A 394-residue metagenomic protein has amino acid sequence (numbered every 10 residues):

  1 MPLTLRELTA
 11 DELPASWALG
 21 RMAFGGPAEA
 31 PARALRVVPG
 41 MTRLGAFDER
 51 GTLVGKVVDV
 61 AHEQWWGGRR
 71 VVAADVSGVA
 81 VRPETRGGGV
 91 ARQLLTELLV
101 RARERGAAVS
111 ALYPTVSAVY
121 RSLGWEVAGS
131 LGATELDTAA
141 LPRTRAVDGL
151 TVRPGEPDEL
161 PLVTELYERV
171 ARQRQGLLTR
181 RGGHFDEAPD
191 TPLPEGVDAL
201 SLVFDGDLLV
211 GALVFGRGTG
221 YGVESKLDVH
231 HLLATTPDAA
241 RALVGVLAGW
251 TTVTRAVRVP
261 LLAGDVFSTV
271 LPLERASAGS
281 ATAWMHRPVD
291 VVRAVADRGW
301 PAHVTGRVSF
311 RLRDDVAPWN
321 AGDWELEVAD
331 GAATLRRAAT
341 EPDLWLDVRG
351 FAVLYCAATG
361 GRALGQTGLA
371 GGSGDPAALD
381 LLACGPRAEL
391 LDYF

Functional and structural regions predicted by a protein language model:
M1-A61, W66-D75, L141-H184, K226-L227: Short amphipathic alpha-helix that is part of the acyltransferase structural core
P2, T9, G149-F394: Intrinsically disordered, low-complexity, positively biased terminal segments
A46, D59, V81, V203 (+1 more regions): GNAT/GCN5-related N-acetyltransferase fold signature
G78-V81, G87-R103, P237-A248: Conserved acetyl-CoA-binding loop-helix of GNAT-fold acetyltransferases
R103-A108, P114-G132, G264-S280: Conserved active-site alpha-helix within GNAT-family acetyltransferase domains
G129-S130, L136-T144: Aromatic-anchored glycine-rich loop motif in surface-exposed flexible loops
